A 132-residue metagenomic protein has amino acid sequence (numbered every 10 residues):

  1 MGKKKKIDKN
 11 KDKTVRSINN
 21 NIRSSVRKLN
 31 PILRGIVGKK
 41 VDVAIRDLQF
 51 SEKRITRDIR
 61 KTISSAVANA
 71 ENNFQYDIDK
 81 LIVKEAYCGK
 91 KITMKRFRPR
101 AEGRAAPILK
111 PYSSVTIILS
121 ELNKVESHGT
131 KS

Functional and structural regions predicted by a protein language model:
G2-Y87, S114-L122, E126-S132: Ribosome large-subunit tunnel/peptidyl-transferase-proximal elements
N19, R104-A106: Short beta-strand/turn micro-motifs at beta-sheet edges
I32, P99-G103: Short acidic (Asp/Glu) patches
Q75-D77, R98, P107-Y112: A generic structural micro-feature
Y87-R100: A short, conserved strand-capping beta-turn/loop at the end of a beta strand
